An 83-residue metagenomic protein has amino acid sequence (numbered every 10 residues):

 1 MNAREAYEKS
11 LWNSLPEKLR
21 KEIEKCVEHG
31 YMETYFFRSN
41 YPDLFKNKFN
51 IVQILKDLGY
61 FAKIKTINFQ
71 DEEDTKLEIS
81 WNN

Functional and structural regions predicted by a protein language model:
M1-D43: An N-terminal amphipathic alpha-helical segment
D43-T66: Short, charge-rich amphipathic interface segments used for partner binding and complex assembly
F61-N83: C-terminal edge-of-domain segments
